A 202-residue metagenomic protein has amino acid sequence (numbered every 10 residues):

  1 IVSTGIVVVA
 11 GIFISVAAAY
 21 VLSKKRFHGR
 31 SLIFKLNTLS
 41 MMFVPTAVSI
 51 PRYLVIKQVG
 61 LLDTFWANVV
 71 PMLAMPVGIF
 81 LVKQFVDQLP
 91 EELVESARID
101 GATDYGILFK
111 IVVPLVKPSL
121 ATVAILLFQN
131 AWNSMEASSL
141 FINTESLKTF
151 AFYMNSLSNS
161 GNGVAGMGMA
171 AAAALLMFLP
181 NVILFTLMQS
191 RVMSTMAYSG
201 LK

Functional and structural regions predicted by a protein language model:
I1-K202: A hydrophobic, multi-pass inner-membrane permease signature
